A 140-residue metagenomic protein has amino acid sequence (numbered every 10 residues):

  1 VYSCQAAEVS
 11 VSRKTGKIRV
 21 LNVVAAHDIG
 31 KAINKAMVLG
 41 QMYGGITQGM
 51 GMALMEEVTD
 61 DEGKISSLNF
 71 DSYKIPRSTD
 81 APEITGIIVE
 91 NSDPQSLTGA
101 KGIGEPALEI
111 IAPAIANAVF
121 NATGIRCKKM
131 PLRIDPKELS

Functional and structural regions predicted by a protein language model:
V1-S140: C-terminal catalytic domains of large/alpha subunits in multi-subunit enzymes
